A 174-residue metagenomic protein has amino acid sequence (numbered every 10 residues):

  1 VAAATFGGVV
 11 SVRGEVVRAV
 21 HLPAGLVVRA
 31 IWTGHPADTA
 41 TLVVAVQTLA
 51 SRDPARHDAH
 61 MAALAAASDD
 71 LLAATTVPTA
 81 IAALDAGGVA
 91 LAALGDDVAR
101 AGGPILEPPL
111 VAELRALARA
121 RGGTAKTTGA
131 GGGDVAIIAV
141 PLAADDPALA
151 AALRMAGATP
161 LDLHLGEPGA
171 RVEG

Functional and structural regions predicted by a protein language model:
V1-T127, I137-G174: C-terminal nucleotide
G132-V135: Conserved glycine-rich beta-strand-loop-beta hairpin in the small C-terminal domain of fold type I
